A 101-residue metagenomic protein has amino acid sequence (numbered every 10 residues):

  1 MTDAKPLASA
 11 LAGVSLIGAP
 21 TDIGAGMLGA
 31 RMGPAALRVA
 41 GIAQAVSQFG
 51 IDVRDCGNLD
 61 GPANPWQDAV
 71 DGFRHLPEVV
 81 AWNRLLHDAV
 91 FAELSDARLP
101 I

Functional and structural regions predicted by a protein language model:
T2-E78: N-terminal glycine-rich anion-binding loop in soluble enzyme alpha/beta folds
E78-I101: Active-site pocket-lining segments that scaffold enzyme catalytic pockets across diverse folds
